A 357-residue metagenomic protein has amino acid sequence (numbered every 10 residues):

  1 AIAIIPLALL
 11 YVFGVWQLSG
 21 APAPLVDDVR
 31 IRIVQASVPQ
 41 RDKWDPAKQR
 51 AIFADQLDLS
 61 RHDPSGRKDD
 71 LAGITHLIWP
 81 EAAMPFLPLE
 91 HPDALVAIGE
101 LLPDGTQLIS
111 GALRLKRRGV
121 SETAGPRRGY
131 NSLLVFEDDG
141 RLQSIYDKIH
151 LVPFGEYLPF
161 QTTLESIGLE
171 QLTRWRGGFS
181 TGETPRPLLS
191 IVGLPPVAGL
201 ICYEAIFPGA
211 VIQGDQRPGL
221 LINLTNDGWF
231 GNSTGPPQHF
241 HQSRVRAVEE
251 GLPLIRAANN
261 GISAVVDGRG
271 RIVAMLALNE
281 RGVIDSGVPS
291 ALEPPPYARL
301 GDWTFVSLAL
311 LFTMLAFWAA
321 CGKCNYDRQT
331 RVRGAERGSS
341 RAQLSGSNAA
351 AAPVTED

Functional and structural regions predicted by a protein language model:
A1-D357: Enzyme catalytic cores with a strong preference for nitrogen-chemistry domains
